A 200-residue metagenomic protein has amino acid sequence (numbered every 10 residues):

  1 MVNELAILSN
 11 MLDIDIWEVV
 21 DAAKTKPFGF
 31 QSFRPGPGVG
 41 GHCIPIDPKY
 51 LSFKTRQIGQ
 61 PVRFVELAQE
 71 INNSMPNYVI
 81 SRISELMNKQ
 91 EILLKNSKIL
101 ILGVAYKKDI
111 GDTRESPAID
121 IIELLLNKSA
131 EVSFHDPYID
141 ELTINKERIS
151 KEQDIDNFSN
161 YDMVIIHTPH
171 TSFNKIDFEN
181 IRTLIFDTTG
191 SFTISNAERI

Functional and structural regions predicted by a protein language model:
M1-I200: Structural/interface elements that position substrates and couple domains in central-metabolism enzymes
